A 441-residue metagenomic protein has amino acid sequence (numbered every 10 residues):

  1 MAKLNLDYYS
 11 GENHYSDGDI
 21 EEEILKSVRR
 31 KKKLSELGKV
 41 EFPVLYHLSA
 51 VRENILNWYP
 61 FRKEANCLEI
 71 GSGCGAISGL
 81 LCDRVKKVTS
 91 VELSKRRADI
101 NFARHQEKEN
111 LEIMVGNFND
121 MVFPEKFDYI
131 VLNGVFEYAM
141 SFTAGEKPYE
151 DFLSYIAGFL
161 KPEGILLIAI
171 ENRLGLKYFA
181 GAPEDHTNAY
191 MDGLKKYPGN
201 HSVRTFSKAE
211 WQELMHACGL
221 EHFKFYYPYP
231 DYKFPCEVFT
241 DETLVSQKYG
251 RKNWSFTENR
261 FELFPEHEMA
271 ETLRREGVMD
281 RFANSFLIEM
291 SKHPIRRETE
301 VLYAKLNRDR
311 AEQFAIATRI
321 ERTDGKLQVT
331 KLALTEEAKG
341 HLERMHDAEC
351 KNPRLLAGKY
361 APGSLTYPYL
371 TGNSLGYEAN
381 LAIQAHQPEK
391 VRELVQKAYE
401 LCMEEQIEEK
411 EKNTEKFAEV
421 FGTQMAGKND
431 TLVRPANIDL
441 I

Functional and structural regions predicted by a protein language model:
M1-R29: N-terminal auxiliary segments of SAM/dcSAM-dependent transferases
K63-G73: Conserved class I S-adenosyl-L-methionine
C74-V85: Conserved SAM-binding loop of SAM-dependent methyltransferases across substrates and taxa, primarily the Class I
K147-I165: A short glycine-rich, Lys/Arg-flanked "PGG" loop and its adjoining helix->strand segment in the class I
L167-A189: Conserved class I S-adenosyl-L-methionine
H201-F225: Short alpha-helix
D309-D347: ATP-binding glycine-rich loop module of kinase domains
A357-G422: Conserved structural core of kinase catalytic domains
